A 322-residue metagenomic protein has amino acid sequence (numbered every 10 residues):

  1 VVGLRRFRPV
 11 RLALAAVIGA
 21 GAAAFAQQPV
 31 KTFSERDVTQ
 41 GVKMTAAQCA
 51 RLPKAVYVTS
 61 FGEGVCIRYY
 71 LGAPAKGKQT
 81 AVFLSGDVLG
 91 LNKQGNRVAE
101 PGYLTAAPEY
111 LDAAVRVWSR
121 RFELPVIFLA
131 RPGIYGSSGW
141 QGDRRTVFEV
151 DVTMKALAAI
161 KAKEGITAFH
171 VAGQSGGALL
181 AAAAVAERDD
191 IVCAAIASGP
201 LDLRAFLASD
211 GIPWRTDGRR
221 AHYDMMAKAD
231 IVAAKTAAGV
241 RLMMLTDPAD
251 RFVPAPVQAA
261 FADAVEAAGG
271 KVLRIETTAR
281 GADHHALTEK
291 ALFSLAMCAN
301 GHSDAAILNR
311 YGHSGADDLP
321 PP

Functional and structural regions predicted by a protein language model:
G62-E123: Short, surface-exposed "cap/lid" segments of acyl-processing enzymes
L124-F148: Cap/lid segment of the alpha/beta-hydrolase catalytic domain
W140-K163: Alpha/beta-hydrolase active-site loop
E164-S175: Alpha/beta-hydrolase fold nucleophile elbow
A178-D189: Short glycine-enriched nucleophile-adjacent loop and the immediately C-terminal alpha-helix near the catalytic center
I196-A205: Active-site nucleophile loop of the alpha/beta-hydrolase fold
A205-A268: The feature captures the conserved acid-bearing segment of alpha/beta-hydrolase catalytic domains
A267-P322: C-terminal catalytic histidine-bearing segment of alpha/beta-hydrolase fold enzymes
